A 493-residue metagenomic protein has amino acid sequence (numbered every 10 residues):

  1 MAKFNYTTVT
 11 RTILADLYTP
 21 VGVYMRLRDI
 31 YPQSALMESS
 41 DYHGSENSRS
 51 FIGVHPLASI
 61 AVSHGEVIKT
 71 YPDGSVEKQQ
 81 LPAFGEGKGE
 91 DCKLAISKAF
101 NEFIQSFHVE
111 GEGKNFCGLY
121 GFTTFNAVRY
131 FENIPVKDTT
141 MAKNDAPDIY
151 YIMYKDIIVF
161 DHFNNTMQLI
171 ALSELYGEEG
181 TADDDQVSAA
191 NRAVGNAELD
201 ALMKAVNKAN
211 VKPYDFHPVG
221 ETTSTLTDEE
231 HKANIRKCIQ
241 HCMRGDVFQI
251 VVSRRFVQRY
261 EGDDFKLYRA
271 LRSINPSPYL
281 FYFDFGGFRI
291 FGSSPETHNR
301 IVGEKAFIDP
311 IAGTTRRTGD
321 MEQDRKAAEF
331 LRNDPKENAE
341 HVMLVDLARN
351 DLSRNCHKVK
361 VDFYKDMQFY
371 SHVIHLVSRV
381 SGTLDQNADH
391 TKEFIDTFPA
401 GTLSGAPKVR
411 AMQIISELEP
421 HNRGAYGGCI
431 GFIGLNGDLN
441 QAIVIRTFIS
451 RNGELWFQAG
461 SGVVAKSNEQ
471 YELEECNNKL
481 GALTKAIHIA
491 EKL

Functional and structural regions predicted by a protein language model:
M1-L493: Extended alpha-helical targeting/anchoring segments, especially N-terminal organellar/secretory targeting helices
